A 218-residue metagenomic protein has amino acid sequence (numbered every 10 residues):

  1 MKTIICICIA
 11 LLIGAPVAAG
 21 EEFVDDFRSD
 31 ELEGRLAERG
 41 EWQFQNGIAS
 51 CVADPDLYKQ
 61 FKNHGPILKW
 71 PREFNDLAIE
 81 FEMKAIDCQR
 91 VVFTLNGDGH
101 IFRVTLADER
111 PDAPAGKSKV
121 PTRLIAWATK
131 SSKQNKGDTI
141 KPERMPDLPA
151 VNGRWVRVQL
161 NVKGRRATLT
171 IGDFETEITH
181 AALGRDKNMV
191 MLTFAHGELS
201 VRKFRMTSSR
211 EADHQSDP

Functional and structural regions predicted by a protein language model:
A19-R39, D213-P218: Extracellular carbohydrate-recognition regions
F27, I79-F81, G153-K163, A167-I171: Short tryptophan-centered beta-strand motifs in secreted/extracellular beta-sheet-rich domains of glycan-recognition
E31-Q60: Extracellular glycan-recognition surfaces and repeat-rich motifs
L57-S132: Secretory/extracellular carbohydrate-interaction modules and structurally similar beta-sandwich "look-alikes"
G65-P71, F93, R144-A150, V190-M191: Beta-strand-rich interaction surfaces with strong enrichment in secreted/lumenal proteins
K133-R157: Short, aromatic/His-centered strand-loop micro-motif at the edge of beta-sheets
I171-M191: Short, solvent-exposed beta-strand-to-loop segments that form ligand-recognition rims of beta-rich domains
R185-P218: Ligand-recognition surfaces built from glycine- and aromatic
